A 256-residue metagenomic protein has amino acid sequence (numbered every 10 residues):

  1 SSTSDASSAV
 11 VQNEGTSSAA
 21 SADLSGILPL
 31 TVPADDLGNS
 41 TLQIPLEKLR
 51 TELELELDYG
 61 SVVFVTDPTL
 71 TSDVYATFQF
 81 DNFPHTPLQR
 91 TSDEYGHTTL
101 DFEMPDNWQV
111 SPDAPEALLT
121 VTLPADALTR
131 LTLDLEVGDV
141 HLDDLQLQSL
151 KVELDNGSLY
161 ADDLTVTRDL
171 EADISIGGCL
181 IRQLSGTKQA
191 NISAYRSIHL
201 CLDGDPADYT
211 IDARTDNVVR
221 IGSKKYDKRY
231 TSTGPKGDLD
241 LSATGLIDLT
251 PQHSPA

Functional and structural regions predicted by a protein language model:
T3-H97, T120-P124, L128-R130, V140-L145 (+4 more regions): Short linear S-[DN]-x-LW-Φ motif typified by the pepsin-like aspartic protease active-site region
I44, G96-N107, D227-S232, D240: Generic recognition of long tandem-repeat/solenoid scaffolds
L53-L55, L133, V152, A213: Active-site alpha-helical segments that house and flank conserved acidic catalytic motifs for diphosphate chemistry
V110-P112: Short loop/turn and low-complexity linker motifs enriched in small/turn-promoting residues
A114-T120: Extracellular beta-strand/beta-solenoid scaffold signature
L131-S175: Right-handed parallel beta-helix
A161-A256: Short, surface-exposed interaction patches in beta-rich subdomains that mediate adhesion/assembly near membranes
